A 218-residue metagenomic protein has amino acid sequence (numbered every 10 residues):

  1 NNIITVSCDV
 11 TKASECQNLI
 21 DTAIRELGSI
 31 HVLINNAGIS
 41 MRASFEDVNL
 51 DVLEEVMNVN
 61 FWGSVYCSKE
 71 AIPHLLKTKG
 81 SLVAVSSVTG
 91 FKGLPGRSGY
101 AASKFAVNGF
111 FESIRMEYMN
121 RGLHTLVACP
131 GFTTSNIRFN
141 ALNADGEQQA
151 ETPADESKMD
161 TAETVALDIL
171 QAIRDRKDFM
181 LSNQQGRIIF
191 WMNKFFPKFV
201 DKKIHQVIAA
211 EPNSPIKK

Functional and structural regions predicted by a protein language model:
S7-N18, L50: The beta1-alpha1 cofactor-binding region of Rossmann-like NAD(H)/NADP(H)-dependent oxidoreductases
S44-F45, N49-E54: Substrate-binding pocket helix/loop in short-chain dehydrogenase/reductase
F45-E46, K92-S98: Active-site loop immediately N-terminal to the catalytic Tyr-X3-Lys motif of short-chain dehydrogenase/reductase
S68, S103: Active-site helix of classical SDR
S87: Residue(s) in the substrate-gating loop at a strand-loop-helix junction that position the organic substrate next
K92, S113-H124: Active-site-adjacent segment of SDR/Rossmann-fold oxidoreductases
N120-Q184: SDR active-site lid
